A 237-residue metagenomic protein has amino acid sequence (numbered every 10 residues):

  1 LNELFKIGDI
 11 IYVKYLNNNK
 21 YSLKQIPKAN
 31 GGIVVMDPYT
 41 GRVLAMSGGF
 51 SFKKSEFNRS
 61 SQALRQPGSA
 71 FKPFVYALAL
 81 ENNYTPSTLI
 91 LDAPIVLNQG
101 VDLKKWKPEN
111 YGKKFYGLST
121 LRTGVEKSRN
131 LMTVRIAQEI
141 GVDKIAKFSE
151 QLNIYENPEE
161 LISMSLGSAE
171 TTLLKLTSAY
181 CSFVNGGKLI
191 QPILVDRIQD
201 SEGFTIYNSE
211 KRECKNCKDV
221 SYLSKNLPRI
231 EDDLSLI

Functional and structural regions predicted by a protein language model:
L1-V34, M46, K53-F57, K127 (+1 more regions): A penicillin-recognizing enzyme superfamily signal
K6-I10, K28-G31, P38, F52 (+9 more regions): Extracytoplasmic
Y39, Y84-I145, L189, S201-I237: Conserved catalytic neighborhood of penicillin-recognizing serine enzymes
T40-G41, S61-D92, G124, A179-F183: Active-site SXXK
F50-S51, A79: Conserved structured catalytic cores and adjacent interaction surfaces of nucleotide-binding/hydrolyzing enzymes
K54-R65, S163-L166: Short helix/strand-bridging catalytic loops that position acidic/His residues to coordinate divalent metals and engage
L78, N82, K127, R135-E139 (+2 more regions): Generic, well-ordered alpha-helical scaffold segments in large soluble proteins
L103-P108, G141-S178: Mid-domain, small-residue-enriched loop/turn segments at the edges of structured enzyme/sensor domains
